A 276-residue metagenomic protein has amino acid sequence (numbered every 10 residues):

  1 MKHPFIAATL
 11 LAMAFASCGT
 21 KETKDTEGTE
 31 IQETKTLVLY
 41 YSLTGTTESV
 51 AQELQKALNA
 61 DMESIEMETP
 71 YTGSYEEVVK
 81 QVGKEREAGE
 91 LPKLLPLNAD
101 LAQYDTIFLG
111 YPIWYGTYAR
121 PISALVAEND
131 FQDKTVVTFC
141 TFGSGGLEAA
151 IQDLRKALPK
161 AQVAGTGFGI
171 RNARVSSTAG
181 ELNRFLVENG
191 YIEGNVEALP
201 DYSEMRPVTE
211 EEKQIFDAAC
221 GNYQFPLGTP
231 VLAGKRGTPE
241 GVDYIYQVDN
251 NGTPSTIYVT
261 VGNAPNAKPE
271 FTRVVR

Functional and structural regions predicted by a protein language model:
M1-F5, T20: Positively charged n-region of N-terminal signal peptides that target proteins for export
L10-L11: Short, linear, compositionally biased motifs with a strong N-terminal bias
A14-S17: C-terminal motif of bacterial Sec signal peptides marking the signal peptidase cleavage site
G19-K21, I31-L37, Y41-Q52, K56-M67 (+2 more regions): FMN-binding flavodoxin-like domain, especially the glycine-rich phosphate-binding loop
T23-E27: Intrinsically disordered, low-complexity repeat and linker tracts
I65-E77: Short connector loops at secondary-structure junctions
V78, V82-G83, T272-R276: Short, surface-exposed secondary-structure junctions/capping segments
G190-R276: N- and C-terminal low-complexity/disordered segments
